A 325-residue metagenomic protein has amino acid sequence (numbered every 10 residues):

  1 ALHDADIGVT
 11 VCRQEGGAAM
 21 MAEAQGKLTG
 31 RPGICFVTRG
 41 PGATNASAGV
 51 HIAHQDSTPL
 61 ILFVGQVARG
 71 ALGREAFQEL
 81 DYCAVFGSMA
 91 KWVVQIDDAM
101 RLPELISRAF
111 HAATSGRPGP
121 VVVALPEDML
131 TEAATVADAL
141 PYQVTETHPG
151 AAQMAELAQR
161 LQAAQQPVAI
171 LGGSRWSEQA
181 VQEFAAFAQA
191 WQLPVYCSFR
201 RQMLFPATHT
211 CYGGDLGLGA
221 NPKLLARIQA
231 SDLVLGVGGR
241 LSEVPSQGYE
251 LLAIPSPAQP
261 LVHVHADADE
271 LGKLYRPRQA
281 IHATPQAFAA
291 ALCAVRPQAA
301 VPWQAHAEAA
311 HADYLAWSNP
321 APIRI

Functional and structural regions predicted by a protein language model:
A1-E23, A158-V234, G239: Anionic-ligand anchoring segments at beta-strand to alpha-helix junctions in alpha/beta enzyme folds, i.e., glycine
L2-A5, V50-A53, F110-A112, D138-L140 (+3 more regions): Short, solvent-exposed amphipathic alpha-helical segments in soluble enzyme and RNA/protein-processing domains
C12, V93-D98, G213-G219, Q279-A289: Short acidic-hydrophobic, aromatic-tinged amphipathic segments that line or gate anion-handling sites
E15-G17, T38-A43, V64-G70, S174-R175 (+3 more regions): Acidic, glycine-rich active-site loops and adjacent beta-strand->loop/helix elements that engage anionic groups
A24, V67-S88, A207-C211, G272 (+1 more regions): Active-site-proximal loop->helix
K27-V64, G87-D138, Q159-R160, L224-V262 (+2 more regions): Structural signature of the thiamine diphosphate
M100, V136-A137, Q159, A258-I325: Phosphate/pyrophosphate-binding active-site segments
E127-A152, W303, A310, S318: Aromatic-enriched
